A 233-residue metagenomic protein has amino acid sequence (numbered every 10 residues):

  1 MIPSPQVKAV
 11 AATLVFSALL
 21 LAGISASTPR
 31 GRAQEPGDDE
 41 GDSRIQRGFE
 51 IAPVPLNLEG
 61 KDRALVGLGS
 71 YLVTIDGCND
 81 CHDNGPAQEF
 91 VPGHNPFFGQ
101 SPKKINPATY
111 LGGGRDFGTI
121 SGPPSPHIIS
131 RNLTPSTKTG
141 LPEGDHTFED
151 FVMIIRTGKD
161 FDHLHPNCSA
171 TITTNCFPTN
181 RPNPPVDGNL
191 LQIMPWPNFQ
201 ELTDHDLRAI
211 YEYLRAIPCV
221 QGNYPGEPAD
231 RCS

Functional and structural regions predicted by a protein language model:
M1-A9: N-terminal secretory signal peptides that target proteins for export/translocation
A12-G23: Bacterial N-terminal signal peptides
A26-A33: Boundary at the C-terminal end of the N-terminal hydrophobic targeting segment
G41, I45-I51, Q88-P123, D162-P185 (+1 more regions): Surface-exposed intrinsically disordered loops and tails
R44-T74: Electrostatic cytochrome c docking/interface patches
G69, I75-G85, G122, F151 (+2 more regions): The canonical Cys-X-X-Cys-His
C81-A87, R156, P195, R215-A216: Detector for the c-type heme attachment site
P96-R156, D160-L164, P197-L207: Electron-transfer interface patches adjacent to heme c in soluble/periplasmic c-type cytochromes and di-/multiheme
